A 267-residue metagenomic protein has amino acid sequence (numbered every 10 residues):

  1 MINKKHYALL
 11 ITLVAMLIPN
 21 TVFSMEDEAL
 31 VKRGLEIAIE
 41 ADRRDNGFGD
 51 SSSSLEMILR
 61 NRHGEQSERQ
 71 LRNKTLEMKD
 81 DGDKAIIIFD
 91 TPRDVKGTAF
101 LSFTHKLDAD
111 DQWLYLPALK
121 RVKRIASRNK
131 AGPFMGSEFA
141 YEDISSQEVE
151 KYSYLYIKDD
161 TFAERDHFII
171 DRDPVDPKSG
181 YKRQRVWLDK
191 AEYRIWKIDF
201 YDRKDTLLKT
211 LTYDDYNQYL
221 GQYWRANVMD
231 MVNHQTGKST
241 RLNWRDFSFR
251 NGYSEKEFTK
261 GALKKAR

Functional and structural regions predicted by a protein language model:
M1-I11: Bacterial N-terminal signal peptides that target proteins for export
V22-E26: Boundary at the C-terminal end of the N-terminal hydrophobic targeting segment
G34-A118: N-terminal mature ectodomain segment of secretory-pathway/periplasmic proteins
L35-E36, S67, I144-Y156, D205-T210: A short, amphipathic edge element
N73-E77, L155-T161, D215-Y216: Short amphipathic beta-strand and strand-loop transition segments with alternating hydrophobic
D90, L101-F103, D111-Y115, R121-I125 (+2 more regions): Gly/Pro-enriched, hydrophobic low-complexity segments that function as extracytoplasmic propeptides/linkers
A266-R267: Short, solvent-exposed mixed-charge patches
